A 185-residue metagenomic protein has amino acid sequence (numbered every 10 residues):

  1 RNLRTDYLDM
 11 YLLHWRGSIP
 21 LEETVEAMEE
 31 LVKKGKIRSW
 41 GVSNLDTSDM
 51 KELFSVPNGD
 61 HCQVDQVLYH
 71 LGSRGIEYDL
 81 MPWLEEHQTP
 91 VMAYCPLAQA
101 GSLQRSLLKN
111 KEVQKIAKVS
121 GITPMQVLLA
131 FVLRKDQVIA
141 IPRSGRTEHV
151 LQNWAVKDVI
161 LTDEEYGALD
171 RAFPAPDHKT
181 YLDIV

Functional and structural regions predicted by a protein language model:
R1-I19: Active-site groove signature of glycoside hydrolases
L13-V185: Beta/alpha (TIM)-barrel catalytic core signal, keyed to glycine-rich beta->alpha loops juxtaposed to Asp/Glu that bind
